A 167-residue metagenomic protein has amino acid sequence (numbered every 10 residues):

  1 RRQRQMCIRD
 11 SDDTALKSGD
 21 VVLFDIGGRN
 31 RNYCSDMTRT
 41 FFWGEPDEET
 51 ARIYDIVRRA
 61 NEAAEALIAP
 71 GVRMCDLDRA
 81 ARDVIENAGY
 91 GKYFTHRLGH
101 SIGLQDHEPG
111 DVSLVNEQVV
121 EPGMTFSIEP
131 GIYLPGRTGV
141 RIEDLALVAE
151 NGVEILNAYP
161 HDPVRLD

Functional and structural regions predicted by a protein language model:
R2-D167: Active-site neighborhoods and metal-handling regions in enzymes and metal-associated proteins
